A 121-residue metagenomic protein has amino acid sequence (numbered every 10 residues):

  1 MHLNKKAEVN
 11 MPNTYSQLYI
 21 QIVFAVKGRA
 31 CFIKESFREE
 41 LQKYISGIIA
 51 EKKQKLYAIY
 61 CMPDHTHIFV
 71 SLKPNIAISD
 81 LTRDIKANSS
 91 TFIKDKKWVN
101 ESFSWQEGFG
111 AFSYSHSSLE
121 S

Functional and structural regions predicted by a protein language model:
M1-S121: Basic nucleic-acid-binding interfaces
